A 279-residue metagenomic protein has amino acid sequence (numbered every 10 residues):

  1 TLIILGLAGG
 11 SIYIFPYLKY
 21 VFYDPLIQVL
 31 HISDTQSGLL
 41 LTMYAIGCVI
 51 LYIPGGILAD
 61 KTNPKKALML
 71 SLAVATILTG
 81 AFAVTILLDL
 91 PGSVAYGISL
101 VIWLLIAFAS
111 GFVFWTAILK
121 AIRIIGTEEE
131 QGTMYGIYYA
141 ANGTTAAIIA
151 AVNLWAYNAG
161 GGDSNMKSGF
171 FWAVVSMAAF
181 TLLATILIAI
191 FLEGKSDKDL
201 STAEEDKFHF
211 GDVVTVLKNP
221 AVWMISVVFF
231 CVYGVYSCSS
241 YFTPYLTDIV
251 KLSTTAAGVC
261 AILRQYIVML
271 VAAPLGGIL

Functional and structural regions predicted by a protein language model:
K19-D24, N142, A150, P220-I262 (+1 more regions): Extracytoplasmic gate region of multi-pass secondary transporters
L39-I57, L263-L275: Central cavity-lining transmembrane alpha-helices of secondary-active solute carriers, predominantly the Major
A73-S93: C-terminal ends and interior cores of transmembrane alpha-helices in multi-pass membrane transporters/permeases
L78, V94-V113, F230: Hydrophobic core of transmembrane alpha-helices in multi-pass small-molecule transporters, especially MFS/SLC-type
I102-A141: Cytoplasmic helix-loop-helix junction between adjacent transmembrane helices in 12-TM secondary transporters
G132-N158: Glycine-rich segments within core transmembrane alpha-helices of 12-TM secondary carriers
F170-I190: Symmetry-related core transmembrane helices of the 12-TM Major Facilitator Superfamily/SLC fold
A189-G211: Flexible cytoplasmic inter-helical loops of multi-pass small-molecule transporters
